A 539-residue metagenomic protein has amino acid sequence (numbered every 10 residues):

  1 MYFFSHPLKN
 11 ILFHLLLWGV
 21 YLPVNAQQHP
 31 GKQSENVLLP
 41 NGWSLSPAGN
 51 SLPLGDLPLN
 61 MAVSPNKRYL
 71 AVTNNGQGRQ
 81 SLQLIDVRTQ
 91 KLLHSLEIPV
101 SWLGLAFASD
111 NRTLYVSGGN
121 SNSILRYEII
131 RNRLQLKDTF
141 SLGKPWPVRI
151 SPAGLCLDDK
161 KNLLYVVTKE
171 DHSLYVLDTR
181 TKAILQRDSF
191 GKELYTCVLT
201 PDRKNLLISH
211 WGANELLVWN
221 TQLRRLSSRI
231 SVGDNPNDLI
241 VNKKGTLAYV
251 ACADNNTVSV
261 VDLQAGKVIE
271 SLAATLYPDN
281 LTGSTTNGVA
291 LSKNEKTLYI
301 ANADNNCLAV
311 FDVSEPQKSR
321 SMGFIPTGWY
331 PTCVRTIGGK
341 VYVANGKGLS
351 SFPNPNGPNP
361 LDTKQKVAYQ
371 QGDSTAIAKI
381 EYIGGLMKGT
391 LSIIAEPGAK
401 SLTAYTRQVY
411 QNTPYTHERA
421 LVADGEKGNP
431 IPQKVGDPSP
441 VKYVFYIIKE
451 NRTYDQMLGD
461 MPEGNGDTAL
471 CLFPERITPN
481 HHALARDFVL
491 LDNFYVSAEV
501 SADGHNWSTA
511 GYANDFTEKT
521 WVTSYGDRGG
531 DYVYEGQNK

Functional and structural regions predicted by a protein language model:
M1-Q28: Bacterial Sec-dependent N-terminal signal peptides
F3, P7, I11, A108 (+5 more regions): Alpha-helix initiation/capping motif
H6-L8, F13-L16, P58, L223 (+3 more regions): Intrinsically disordered, low-complexity serine/threonine-rich segments
N10, Q33, S501-A502: Hydrophobic alpha-helical context, especially transmembrane and signal-peptide helices
I11-L12, L16, M387, I477-N480 (+1 more regions): Alpha-helical structural motif
A26-N429: Predominantly soluble domains enriched in secretory-pathway, periplasmic, or organellar proteins
T403-K539: N-terminal pro-sequences and low-complexity stem/linker regions of secreted or lumenal proteins
